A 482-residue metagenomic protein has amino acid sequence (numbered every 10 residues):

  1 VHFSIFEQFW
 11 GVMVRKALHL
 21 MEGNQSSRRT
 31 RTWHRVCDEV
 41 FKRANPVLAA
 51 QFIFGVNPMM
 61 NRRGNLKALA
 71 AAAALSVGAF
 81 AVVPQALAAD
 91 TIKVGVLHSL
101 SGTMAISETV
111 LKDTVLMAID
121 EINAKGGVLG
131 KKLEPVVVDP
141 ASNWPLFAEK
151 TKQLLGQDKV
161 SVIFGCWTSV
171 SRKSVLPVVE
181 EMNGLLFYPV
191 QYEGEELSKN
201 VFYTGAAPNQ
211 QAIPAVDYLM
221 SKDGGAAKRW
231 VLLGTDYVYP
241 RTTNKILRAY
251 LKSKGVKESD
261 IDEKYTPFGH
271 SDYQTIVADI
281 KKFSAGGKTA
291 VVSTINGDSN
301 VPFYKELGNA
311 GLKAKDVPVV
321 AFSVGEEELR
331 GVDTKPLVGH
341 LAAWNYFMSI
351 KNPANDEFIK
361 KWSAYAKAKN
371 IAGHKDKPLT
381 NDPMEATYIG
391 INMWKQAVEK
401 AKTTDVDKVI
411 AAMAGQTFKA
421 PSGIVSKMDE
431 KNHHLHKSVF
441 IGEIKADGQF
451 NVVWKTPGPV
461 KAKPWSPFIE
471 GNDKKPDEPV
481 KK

Functional and structural regions predicted by a protein language model:
A81-A88: Sec/Tat signal peptide C-region and signal peptidase I cleavage site
A89, D113-P135, G225, S253-E258: Signal peptide-proximal N-terminal region of secreted/periplasmic/extracellular or secretory-lumen proteins
G95-T114, V138-P145, W167-V170, T235-R241 (+2 more regions): Extracytoplasmic "Venus flytrap"
I106-D113, K125-E196, T204, Y265-Q274 (+2 more regions): Beta-alpha junction/loop-to-helix N-cap segments that form part of ligand/metal-binding clefts
L146-E149, E193, N200-A310, P353 (+1 more regions): Extracellular/periplasmic Venus flytrap/periplasmic-binding protein
L154-C166, F187-P189, R229-G234, G286-G297 (+4 more regions): Periplasmic-binding protein-like
L307-Y388, E399-K402, T456-K481: Extracellular/periplasmic periplasmic-binding protein-like sensory domains
K367-M384, I391-K463, F468, V480-K482: Segments of small-molecule ligand-sensing domains
